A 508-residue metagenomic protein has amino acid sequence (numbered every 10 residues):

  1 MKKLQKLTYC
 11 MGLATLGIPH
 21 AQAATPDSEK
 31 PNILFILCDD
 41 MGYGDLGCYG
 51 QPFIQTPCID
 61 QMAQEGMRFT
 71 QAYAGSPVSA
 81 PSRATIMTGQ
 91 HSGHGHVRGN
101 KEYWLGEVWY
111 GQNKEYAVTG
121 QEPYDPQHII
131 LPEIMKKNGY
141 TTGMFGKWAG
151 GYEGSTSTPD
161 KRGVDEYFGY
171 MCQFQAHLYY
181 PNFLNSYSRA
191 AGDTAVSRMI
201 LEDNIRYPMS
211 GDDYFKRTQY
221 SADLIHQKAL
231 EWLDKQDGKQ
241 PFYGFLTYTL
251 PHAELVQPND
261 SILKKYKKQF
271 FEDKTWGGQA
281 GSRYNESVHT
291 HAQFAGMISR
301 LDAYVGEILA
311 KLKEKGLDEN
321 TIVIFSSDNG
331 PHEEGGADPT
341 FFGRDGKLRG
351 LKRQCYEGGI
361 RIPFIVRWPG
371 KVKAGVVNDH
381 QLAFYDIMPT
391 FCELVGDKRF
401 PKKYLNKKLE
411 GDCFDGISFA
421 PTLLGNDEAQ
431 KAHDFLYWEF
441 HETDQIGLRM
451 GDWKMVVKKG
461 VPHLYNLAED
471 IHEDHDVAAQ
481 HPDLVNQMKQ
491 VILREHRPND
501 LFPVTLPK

Functional and structural regions predicted by a protein language model:
M1-S28: Bacterial Sec-dependent N-terminal signal peptides
A23, Y43-I130, I134-Y140, G154 (+2 more regions): Active-site segment of extracytoplasmic enzymes that catalyze sulfate/phosphate-ester chemistry
D27-P31, C38-I54, Q61, T70 (+8 more regions): Active-site-proximal cap/lid insertion segments
Q51, T156-D160, E428, I446-G447: Short glycine-biased active-site loop of nucleotidyltransferases that positions the nucleotide triphosphate and helps
G75, Y124, K352-E357, L436-E439 (+1 more regions): Short Gly/Pro-enriched turn/cap motifs at secondary-structure boundaries
L131, K147, I387, F419: Short active-site alpha-helical segment characteristic of glycosyltransferases and processive polysaccharide synthases
P132, W232, D444-V456: Short, surface-exposed beta-strand/loop micro-motifs that present aromatic residues
